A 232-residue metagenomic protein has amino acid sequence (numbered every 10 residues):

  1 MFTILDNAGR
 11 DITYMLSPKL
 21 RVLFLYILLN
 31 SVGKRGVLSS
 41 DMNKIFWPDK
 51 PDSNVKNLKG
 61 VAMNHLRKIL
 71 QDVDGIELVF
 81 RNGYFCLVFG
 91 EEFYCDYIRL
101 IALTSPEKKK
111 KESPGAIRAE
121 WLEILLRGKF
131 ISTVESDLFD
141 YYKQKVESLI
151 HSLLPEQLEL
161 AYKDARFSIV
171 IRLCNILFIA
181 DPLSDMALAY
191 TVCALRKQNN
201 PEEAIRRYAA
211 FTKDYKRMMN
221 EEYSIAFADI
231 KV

Functional and structural regions predicted by a protein language model:
M1-K19, L23, F80-Y84: Short boundary/linker motifs that mark transitions into or out of structured domains
T13-F46, L66, M186: Short amphipathic alpha-helical recognition elements used for nucleic-acid or partner binding across transcription
L16-S17, K59, F93: Active-site-proximal structural scaffolding
L20-I27, M42-N43, K59-V73, V146 (+2 more regions): DNA major-groove recognition helices of helix-turn-helix
L29, P51-N54, C86-V232: Intrinsically disordered, charged and Pro/Gly-enriched terminal/linker segments that flank large helical-solenoid
D41, F80-N82, F89: A general secondary-structure junction signal
D74-V79: Short beta-strand elements
